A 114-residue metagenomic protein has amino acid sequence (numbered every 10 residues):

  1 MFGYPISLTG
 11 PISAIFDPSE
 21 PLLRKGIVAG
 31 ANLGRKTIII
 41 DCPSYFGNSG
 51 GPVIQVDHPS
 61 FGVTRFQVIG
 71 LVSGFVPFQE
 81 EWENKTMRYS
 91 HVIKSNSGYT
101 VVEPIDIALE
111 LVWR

Functional and structural regions predicted by a protein language model:
M1-S13: Short glycine/Trp-rich loop-beta-loop segment that forms part of the substrate-binding cleft
L8-T9, G47, F78-Q79: Eukaryotic short linear interaction motifs
P18-R24: Short coil-to-beta-strand transition motifs
L33-R35: Short, conserved beta-turn/loop elements at beta-strand boundaries and strand-helix junctions
D41-V72: Catalytic nucleophile loop of clan PA
T64-R114: C-terminal cap/linker of serine protease catalytic domains
